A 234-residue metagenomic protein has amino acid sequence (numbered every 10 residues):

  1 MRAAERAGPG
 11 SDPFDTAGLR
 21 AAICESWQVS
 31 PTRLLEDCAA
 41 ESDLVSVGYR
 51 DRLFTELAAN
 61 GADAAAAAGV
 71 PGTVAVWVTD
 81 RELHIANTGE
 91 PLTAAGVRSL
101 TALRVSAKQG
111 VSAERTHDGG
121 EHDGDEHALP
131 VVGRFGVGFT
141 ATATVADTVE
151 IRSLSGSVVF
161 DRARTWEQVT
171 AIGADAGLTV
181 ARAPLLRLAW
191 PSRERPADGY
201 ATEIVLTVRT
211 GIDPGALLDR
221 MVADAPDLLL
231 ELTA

Functional and structural regions predicted by a protein language model:
M1-Y200: GHKL (Bergerat-fold) ATPase N-terminal catalytic module, capturing the glycine-rich phosphate-binding loop and acidic
D198-A234: Glycine/threonine-rich ATP-lid/beta-loop region of ATP-binding domains
